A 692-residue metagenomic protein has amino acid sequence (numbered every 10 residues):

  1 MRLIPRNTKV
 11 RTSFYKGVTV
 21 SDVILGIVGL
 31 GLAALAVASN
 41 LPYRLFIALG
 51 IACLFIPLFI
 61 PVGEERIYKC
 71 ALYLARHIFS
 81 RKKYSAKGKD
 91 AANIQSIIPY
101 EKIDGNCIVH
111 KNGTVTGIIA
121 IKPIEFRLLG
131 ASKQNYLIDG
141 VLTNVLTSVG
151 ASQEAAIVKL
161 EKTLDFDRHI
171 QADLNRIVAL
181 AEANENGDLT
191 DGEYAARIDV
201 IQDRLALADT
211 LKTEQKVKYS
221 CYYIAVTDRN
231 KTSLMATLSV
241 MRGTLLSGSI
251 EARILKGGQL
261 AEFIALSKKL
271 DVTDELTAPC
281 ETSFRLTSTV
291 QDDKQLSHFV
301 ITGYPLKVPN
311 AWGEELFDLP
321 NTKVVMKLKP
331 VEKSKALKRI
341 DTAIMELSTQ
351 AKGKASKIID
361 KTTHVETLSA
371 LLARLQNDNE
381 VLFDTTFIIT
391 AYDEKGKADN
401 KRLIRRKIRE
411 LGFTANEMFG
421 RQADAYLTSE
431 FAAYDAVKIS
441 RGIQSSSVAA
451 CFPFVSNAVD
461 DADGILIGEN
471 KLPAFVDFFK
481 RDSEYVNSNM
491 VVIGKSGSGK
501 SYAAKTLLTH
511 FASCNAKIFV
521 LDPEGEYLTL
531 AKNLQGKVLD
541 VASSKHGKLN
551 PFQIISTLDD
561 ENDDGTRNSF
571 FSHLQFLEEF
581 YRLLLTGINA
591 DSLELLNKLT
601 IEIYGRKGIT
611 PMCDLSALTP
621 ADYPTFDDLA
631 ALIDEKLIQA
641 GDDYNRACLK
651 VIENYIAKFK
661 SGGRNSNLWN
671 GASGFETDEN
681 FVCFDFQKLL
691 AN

Functional and structural regions predicted by a protein language model:
M1-R6: Short, charged cytosolic
V10, L45-P453: Extended, folded cores of ATP/NTP-driven motor/assembly subunits in large transport and secretion machines
V10-G31, L35, N144, A462-S543: Glycine-rich phosphate-binding loop of nucleotide-binding enzymes
T19-S21, R66, T625: Short, structural beta-strand-to-alpha-helix junction motif
G31-N40, I56-F59: Hydrophobic alpha-helical transmembrane segments
I60-E64, K231, K361, G494-G497 (+4 more regions): Hydrophobic alpha-helical scaffolding
L72-R76, I138, L142-V145, R242 (+9 more regions): Short, well-ordered alpha-helical packing segments
I119-F126, A131-S152, L160-T163, L316-F317 (+7 more regions): P-loop NTPase motor domains
